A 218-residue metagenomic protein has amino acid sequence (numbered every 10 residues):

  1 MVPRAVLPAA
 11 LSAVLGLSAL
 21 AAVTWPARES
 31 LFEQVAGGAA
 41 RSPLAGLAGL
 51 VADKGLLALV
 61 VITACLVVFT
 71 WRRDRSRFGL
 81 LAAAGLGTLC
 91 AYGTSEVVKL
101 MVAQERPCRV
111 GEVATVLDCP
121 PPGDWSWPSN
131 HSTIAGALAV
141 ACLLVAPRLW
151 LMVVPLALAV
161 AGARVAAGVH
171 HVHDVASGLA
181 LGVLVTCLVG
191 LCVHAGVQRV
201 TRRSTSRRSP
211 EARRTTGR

Functional and structural regions predicted by a protein language model:
M1-T63, S95-P121, T205-R208, R213-R218: N-terminal transmembrane-helix/juxtamembrane module of multi-pass inner/ER membrane proteins
L17-V23, T88-T94, A157-V169: Aromatic-anchored segments of alpha-helical transmembrane domains
R28, L44, C90, T94 (+4 more regions): Alpha-helical membrane-inserting segments
P43, R75-L80, C108, A146-M152: Membrane-helix interface segments
A52-W71, H131-I134, C142-L143: Hydrophobic alpha-helical transmembrane segments
T63-T94: Interfacial segments of alpha-helical transmembrane regions
G85-P107, A166-C187: Hydrophobic alpha-helical transmembrane segments of integral membrane proteins
D118-R218: Membrane-embedded catalytic cores of phosphoryl/pyrophosphoryl-handling enzymes
